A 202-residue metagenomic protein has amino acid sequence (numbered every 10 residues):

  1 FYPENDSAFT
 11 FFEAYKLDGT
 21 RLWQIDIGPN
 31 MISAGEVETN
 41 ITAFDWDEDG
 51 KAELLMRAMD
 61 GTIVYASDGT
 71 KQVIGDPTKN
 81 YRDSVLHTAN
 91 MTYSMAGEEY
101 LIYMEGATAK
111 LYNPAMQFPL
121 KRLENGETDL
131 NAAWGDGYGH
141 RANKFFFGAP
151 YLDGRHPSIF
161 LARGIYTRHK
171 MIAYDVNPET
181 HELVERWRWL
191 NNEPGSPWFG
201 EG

Functional and structural regions predicted by a protein language model:
F1-G202: Beta-propeller-forming repeat regions
